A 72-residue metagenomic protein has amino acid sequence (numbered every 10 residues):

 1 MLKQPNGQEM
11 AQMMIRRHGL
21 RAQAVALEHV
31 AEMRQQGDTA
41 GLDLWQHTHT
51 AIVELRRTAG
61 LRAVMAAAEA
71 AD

Functional and structural regions predicted by a protein language model:
M1-M13, A70-D72: Short, charge-rich, low-complexity alpha-helical interaction segments
E9-G60: Amphipathic, hydrophobic secondary-structure cores in small proteins
R56-D72: Short, charged, intrinsically disordered terminal tails
